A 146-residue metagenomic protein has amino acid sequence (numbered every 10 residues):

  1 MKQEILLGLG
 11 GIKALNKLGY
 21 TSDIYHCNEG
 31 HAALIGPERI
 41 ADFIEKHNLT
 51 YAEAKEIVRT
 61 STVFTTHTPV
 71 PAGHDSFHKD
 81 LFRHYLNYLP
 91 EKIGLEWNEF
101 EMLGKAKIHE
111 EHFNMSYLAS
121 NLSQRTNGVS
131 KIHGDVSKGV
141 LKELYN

Functional and structural regions predicted by a protein language model:
M1-N146: Catalytic cores of carbohydrate-active enzymes across secretory and cytosolic contexts
